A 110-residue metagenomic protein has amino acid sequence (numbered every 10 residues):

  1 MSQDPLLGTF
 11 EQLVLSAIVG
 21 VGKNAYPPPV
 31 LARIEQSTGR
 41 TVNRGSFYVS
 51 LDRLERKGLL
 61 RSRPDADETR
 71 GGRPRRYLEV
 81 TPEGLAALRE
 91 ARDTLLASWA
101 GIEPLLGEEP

Functional and structural regions predicted by a protein language model:
M1, L78: A positively charged, amphipathic N-terminal helix/segment that binds anionic biomolecules
S2-S46: N-terminal helix-turn-helix DNA-binding core of bacterial DNA-binding proteins
Q3-D4, L51, E109-P110: Short, contiguous hydrophobic alpha-helices characteristic of membrane insertion segments
K23, E55-R56: Short alpha-helix boundary/capping elements
F47-V49, R53-L54: Basic amphipathic alpha-helical segments that dock to polyanions
K57-R73, E79: Beta-hairpin "wing" of winged helix-turn-helix
V80-G84: Accessory beta->alpha helical hairpin/"wing" motif in late/C-terminal subdomains of nucleic-acid enzymes
L85-P110: Amphipathic alpha-helical dimerization/coiled-coil segments that flank or bridge DNA-binding/regulatory modules
